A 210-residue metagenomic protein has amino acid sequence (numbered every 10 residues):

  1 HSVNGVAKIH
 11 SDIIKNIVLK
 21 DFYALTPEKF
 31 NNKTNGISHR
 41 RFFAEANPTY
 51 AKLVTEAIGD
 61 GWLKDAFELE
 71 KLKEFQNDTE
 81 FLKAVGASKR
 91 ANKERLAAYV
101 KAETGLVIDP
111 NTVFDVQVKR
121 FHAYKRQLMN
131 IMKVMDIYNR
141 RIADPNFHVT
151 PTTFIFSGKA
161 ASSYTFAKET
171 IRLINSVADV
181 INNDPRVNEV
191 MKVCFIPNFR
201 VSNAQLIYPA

Functional and structural regions predicted by a protein language model:
H1-A210: Catalytic cores of glycan-processing enzymes that make or break glycosidic bonds
